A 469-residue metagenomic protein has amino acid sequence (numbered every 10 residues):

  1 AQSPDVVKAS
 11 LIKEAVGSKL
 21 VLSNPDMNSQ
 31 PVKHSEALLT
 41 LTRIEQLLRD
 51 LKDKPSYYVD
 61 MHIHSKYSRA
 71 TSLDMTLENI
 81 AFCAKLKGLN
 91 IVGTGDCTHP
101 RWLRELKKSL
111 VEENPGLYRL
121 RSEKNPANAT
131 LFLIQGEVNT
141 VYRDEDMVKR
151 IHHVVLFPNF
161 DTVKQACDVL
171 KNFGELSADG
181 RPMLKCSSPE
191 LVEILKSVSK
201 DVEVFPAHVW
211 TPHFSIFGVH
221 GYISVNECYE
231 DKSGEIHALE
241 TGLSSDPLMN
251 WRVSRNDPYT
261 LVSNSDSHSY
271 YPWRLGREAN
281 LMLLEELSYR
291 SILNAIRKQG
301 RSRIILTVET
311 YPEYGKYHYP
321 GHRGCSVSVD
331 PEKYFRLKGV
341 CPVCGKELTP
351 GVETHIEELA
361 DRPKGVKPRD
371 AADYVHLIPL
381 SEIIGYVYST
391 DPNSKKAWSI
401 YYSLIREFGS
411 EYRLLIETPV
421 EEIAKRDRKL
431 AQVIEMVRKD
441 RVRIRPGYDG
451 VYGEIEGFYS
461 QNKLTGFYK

Functional and structural regions predicted by a protein language model:
S3, V7, L11-V16, L20-N24 (+4 more regions): Extended substrate/RNA-proximal surfaces in nucleic-acid metabolism proteins
H62-K66, H208, H268: Histidine-centered divalent metal-coordination motifs
R69-S72, L103-K107, F214-Y222, W251 (+1 more regions): Histidine/acidic-residue-rich catalytic or RNA/ligand-binding cores of hydrolases and nuclease-related proteins
A81-W102, E203-F205, A238: Divalent metal-dependent hydrolysis catalytic cores, especially in the metallo-beta-lactamase
Y259-R274: Short acidic/histidine-rich active-site segments
V308-K367: Cys/His-rich short segments
T349-K425: Long, charge-rich boundary regions
T390-K469: Low-complexity, acidic/Ser/Thr- and charged residue-rich accessory regions of DNA metabolism proteins
